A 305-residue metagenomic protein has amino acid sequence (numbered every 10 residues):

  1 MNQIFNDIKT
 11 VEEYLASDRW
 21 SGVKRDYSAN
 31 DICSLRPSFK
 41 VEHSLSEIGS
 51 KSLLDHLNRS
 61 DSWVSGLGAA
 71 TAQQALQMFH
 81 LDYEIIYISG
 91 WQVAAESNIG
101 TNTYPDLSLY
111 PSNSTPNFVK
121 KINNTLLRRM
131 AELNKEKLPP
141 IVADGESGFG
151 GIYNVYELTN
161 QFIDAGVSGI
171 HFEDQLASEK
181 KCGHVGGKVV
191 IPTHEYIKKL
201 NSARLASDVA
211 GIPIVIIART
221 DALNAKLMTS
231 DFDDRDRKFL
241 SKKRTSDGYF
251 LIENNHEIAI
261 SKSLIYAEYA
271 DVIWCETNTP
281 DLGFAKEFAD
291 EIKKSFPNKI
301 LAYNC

Functional and structural regions predicted by a protein language model:
N2-K9: Intrinsically disordered, low-complexity regulatory segments in eukaryotic proteins
T10-E13, S17-S60, V64-Y303: Alpha/beta enzyme core
